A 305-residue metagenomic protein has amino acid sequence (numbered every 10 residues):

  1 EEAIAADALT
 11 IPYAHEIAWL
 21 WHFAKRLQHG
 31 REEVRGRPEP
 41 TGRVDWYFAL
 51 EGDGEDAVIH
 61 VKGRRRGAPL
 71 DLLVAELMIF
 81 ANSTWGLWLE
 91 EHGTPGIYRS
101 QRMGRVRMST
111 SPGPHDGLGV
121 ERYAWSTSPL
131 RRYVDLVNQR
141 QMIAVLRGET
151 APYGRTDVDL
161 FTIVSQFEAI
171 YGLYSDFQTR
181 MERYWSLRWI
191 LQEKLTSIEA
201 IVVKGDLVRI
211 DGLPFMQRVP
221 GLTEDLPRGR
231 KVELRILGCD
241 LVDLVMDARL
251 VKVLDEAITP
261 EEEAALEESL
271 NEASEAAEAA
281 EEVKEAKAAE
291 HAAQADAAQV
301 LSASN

Functional and structural regions predicted by a protein language model:
E1-V232, C239-M246, A276-N305: Electropositive polyanion-binding surfaces
I210-D211, M216, L241-S269: OB-fold/S1-family single-stranded nucleic acid-binding modules
D255-T259, E263-E275, E282, V300 (+1 more regions): A binding-site-centric feature that preferentially detects glycan-recognition modules on secreted/surface proteins
